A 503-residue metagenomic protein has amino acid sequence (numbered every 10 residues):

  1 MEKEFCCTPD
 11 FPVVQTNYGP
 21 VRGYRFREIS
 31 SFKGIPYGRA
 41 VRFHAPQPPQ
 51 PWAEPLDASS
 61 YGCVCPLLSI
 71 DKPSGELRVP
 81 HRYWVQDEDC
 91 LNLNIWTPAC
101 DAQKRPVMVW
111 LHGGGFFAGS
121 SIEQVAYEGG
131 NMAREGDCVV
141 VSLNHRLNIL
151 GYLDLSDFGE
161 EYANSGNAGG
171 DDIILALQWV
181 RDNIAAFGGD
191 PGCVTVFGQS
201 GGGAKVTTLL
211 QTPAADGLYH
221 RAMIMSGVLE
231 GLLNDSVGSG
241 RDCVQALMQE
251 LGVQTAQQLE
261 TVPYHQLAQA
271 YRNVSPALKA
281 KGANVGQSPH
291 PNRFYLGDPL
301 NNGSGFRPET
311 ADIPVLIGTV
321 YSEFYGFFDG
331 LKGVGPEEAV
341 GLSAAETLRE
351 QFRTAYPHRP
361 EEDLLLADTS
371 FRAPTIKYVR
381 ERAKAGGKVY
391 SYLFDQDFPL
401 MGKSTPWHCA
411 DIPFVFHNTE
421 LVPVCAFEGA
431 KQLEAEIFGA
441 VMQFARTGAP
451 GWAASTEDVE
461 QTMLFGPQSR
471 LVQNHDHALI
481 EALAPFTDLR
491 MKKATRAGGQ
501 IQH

Functional and structural regions predicted by a protein language model:
M1-N167, P191, Y321-E323, A426-I437 (+4 more regions): Non-catalytic accessory segments of hydrolases
G113-G114, A168-D172, S200-G203: Active-site loop->helix "elbow" adjoining a glycine-rich segment at hydrolase catalytic centers
A163-A185, D242: Alpha/beta-hydrolase active-site loop
L175, D182, D216, M225-E337 (+2 more regions): Substrate-access "cap/lid" subdomains that shape and gate the entrance to catalytic or ligand-binding pockets
F187-Q199: Alpha/beta-hydrolase fold nucleophile elbow
V196, M223-M225: A short, hydrophobic beta-strand element of the alpha/beta-hydrolase
G203-A215: Short glycine-enriched nucleophile-adjacent loop and the immediately C-terminal alpha-helix near the catalytic center
L296-H503: C-terminal subdomain of alpha/beta-hydrolase-fold enzymes, centered on the catalytic histidine and its supporting
